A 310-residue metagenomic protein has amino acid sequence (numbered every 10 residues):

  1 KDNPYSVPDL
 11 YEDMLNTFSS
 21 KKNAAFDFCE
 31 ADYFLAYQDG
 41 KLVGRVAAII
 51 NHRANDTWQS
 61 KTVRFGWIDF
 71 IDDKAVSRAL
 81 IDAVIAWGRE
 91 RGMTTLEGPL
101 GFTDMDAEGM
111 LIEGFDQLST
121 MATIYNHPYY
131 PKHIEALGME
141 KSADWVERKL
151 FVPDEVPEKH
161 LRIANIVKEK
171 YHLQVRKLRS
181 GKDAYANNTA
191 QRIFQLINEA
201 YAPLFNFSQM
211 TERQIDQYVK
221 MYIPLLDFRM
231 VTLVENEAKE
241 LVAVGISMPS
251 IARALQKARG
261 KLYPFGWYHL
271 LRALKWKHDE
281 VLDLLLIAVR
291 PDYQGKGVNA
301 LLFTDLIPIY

Functional and structural regions predicted by a protein language model:
D2-D39, V46-D56, K177-S180, A184-V289 (+1 more regions): A conserved beta-strand-loop-helix scaffold within acyl/acetyltransferase catalytic domains
A24-D27, W87-R89, L137-E140, N165-V167 (+4 more regions): A general structural signal for short secondary-structure junctions and capping/turn motifs
A31, T62, A143-W145, L284: Extracellular structured ligand-interaction cores
T57-G138, L262-Y310: Acyl-donor binding region in acyl/amide transferases
T94-G101, S142-K149, L233: A structural signal for short, well-ordered beta-strand segments and their strand-loop junctions that often border
F102-M110, F151, P249-Q256: Flexible glycine/acidic-rich beta-alpha junction loops that bind and position SAM and/or redox cofactors in anaerobic
I124-F205: Acyltransferase donor/substrate-recognition loop-hinge adjacent to the catalytic core
